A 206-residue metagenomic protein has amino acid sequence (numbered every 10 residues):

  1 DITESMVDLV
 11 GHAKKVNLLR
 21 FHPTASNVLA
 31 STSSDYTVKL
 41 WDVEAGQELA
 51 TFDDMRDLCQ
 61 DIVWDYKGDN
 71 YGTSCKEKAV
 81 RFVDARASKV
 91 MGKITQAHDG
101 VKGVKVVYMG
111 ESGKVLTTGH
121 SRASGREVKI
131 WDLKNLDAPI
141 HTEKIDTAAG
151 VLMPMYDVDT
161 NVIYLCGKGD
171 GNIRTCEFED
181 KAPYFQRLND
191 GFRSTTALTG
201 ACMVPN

Functional and structural regions predicted by a protein language model:
D8-Y184, N189-T196, G200-P205: WD40 beta-propeller repeat blades
